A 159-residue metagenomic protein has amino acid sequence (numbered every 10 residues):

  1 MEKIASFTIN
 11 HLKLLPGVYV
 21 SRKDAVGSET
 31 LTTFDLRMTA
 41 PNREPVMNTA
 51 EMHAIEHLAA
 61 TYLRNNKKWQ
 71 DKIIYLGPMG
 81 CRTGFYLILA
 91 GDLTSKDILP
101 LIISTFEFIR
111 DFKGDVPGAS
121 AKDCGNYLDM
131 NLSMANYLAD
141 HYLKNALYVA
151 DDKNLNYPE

Functional and structural regions predicted by a protein language model:
M1-I55, A60-L63: His/Glu-rich zincin catalytic helix
P41, P45-D97: M16/MPP (pitrilysin/insulinase) zinc-metallopeptidase core fold and M16-derived inactive scaffolds
N48-A50, K68, L99-L101, F112 (+2 more regions): General "foldedness" signal
G77-Y148: Active-site-adjacent, His/Asp/Glu-enriched structural segments that form or flank metal-binding and acid/base networks
K144-E159: Histidine-acidic residue clusters that define the catalytic metal-binding segment of zinc metallopeptidase domains
